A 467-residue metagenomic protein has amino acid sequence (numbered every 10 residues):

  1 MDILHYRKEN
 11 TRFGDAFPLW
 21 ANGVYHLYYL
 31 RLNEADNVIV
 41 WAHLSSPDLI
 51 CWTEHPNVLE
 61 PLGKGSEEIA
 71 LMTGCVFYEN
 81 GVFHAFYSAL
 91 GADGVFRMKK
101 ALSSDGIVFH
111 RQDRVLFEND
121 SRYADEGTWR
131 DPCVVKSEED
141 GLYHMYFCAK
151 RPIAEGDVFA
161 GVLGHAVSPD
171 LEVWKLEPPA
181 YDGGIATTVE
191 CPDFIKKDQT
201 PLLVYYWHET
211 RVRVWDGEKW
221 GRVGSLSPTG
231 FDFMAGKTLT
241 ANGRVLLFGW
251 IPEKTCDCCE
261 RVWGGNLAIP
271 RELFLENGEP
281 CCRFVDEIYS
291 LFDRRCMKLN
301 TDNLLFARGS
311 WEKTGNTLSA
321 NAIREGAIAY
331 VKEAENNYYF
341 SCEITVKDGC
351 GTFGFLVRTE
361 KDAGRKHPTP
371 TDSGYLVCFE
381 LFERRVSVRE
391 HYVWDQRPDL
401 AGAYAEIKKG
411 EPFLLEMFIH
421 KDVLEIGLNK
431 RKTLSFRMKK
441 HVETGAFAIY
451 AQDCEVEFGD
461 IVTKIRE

Functional and structural regions predicted by a protein language model:
M1-D131, V135-P192, K196-F231, G243-R244 (+4 more regions): Beta-rich carbohydrate-recognition and catalytic domains
F194, F340-I344, E411-L428: Short tryptophan-centered beta-strand motifs in secreted/extracellular beta-sheet-rich domains of glycan-recognition
G224-L226, G326-E333, A401-I407, R437: Beta-strand-rich interaction surfaces with strong enrichment in secreted/lumenal proteins
L239-A241: Mobile "lid/hinge" segments at catalytic clefts and subdomain interfaces of large enzymes
N303-I323: Extended repeat-based solenoid scaffolds, especially LRR ectodomains and other repeat-derived architectures
L318-E390: Secretory/extracellular carbohydrate-interaction modules and structurally similar beta-sandwich "look-alikes"
Y392-L414: Short, aromatic/His-centered strand-loop micro-motif at the edge of beta-sheets
M438, V442-E467: Ligand-recognition surfaces built from glycine- and aromatic
